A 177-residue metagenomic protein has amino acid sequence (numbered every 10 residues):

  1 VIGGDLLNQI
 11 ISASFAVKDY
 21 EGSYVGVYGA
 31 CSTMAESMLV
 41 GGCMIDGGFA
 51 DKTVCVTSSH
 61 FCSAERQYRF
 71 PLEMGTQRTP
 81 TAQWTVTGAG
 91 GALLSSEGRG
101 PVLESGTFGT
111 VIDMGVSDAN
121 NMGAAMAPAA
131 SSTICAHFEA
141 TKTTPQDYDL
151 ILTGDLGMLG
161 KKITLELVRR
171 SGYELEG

Functional and structural regions predicted by a protein language model:
V1-G29, D147-L159: Conserved beta-ketoacyl condensing-enzyme motif
D5-Q9, C31-S32, T57-S63, G109: Acidic, glycine-rich active-site loops and adjacent beta-strand->loop/helix elements that engage anionic groups
S12-S14, L39, A64-R69, K162-T164: Short acidic, glycine/serine/threonine-rich loops at helix termini
A13-S23, I45-G47, Y68-Q77, V168-Y173: A glycine- and small-aliphatic-rich helix-loop capping segment at beta-alpha/alpha-beta transitions that lines
V27-C55, L94, P128: Active-site-proximal alpha-helical scaffold in enzymes
G47-T57, G100-P101, A140, S171-G177: Structural signature of cysteine-dependent C-C bond-forming condensing enzymes
P71-C135, A140-T143, G177: Condensing-enzyme catalytic core mediating Claisen C-C bond formation in acyl metabolism
C135-L167: Long, repeat-rich segments with strong aromatic
